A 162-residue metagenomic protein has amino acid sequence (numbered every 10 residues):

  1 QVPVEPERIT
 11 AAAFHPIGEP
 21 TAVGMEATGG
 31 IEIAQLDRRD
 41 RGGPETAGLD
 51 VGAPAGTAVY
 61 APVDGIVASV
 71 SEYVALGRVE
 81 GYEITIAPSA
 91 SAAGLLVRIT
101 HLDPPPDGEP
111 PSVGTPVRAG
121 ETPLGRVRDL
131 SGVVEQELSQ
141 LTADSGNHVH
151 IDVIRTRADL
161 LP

Functional and structural regions predicted by a protein language model:
Q1-Y82, S91, A119-G120, D129-E135: Surface-exposed, glycine-biased beta-strand/turn segments
T46-G48, H101, G146-H150: Histidine-centered active-site/metal-ligand motif
A47, Y82-D103: Short beta-strand-turn/beta-hairpin segments enriched in glycine/proline and small hydrophobics that form edge-strand
V51, V67, I84-I86, I99 (+1 more regions): Hydrophobic beta-strand residues in large extracellular and virion-surface proteins
V51-P54, D103-S112: Short alpha-helix capping/helix-loop boundary micro-motifs
V63-D64, A75, R98-D107: Short, solvent-exposed beta-edge and connector elements
V74, L95, G108, L160-L161: Intrinsically disordered, low-complexity acidic/polar segments
V79-P88, E109-P162: Conserved, short, structured surface segments that act as functional micro-motifs
